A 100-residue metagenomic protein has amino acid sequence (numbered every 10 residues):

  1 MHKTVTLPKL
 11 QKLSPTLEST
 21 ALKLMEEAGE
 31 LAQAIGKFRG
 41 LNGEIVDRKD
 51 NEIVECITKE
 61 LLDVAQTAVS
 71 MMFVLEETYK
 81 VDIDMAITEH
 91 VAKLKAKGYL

Functional and structural regions predicted by a protein language model:
M1-L100: Flexible "arm" and connector segments at domain edges
